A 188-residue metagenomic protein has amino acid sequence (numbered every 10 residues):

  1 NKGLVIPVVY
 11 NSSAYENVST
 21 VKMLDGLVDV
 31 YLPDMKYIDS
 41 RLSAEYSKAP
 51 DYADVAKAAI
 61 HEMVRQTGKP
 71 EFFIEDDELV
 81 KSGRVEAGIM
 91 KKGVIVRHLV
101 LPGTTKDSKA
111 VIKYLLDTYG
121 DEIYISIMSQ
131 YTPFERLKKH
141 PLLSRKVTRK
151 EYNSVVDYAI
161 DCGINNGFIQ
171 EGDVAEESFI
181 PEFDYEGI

Functional and structural regions predicted by a protein language model:
N1-S19, L24-F73, F168-Q170: Core AdoMet radical
E71-I188: Auxiliary Fe-S-binding modules of radical SAM enzymes
